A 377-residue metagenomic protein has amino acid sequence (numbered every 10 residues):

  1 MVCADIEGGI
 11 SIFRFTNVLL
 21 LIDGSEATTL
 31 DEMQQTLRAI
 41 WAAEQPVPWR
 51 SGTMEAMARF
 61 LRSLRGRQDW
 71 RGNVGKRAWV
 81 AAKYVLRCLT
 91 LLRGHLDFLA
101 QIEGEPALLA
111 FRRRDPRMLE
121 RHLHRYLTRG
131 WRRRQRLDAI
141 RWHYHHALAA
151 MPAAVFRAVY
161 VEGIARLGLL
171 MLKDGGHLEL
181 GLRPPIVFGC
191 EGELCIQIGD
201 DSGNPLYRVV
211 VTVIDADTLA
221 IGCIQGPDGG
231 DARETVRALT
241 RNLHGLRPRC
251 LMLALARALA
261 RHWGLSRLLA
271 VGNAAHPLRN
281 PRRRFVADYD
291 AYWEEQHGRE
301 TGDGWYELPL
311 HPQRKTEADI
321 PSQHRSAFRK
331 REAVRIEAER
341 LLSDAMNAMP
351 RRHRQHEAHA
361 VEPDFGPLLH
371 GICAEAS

Functional and structural regions predicted by a protein language model:
F15-I22, T29-E193, Q197-Y207, V213-D215 (+4 more regions): Terminal substrate-recognition subdomain of acyl/acetyltransferases
T218: A residue-level signal for beta-strand positions that form part of recognition/binding surfaces within mature
I221-C223: Short, contiguous, well-structured surface segments enriched in hydrophobic/aromatic residues
A238-T240, H244-R257: Conserved acetyl-CoA-binding loop-helix of GNAT-fold acetyltransferases
